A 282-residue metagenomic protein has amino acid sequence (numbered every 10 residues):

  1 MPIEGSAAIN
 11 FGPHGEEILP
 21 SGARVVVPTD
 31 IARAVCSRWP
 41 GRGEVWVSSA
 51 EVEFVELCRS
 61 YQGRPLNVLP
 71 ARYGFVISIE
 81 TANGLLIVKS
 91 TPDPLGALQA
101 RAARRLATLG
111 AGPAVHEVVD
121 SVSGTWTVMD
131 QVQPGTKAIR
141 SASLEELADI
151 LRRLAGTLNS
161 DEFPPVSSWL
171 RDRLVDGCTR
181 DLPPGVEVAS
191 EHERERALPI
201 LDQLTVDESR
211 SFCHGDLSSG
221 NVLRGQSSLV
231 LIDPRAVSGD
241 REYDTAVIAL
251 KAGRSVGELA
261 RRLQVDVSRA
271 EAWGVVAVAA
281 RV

Functional and structural regions predicted by a protein language model:
P2-A7: Glycine- and acidic-residue-biased ligand/ion/polar-headgroup-sensing regions
N10, E16-E17: Short linear proline/tyrosine/threonine-rich motifs used for host-factor recruitment and membrane trafficking/assembly
P20-G63: Juxta-kinase regulatory segment immediately upstream of eukaryotic protein kinase catalytic domains
A50-F54, G156-H214, G225, R261: An alpha-helical support segment within catalytic cores of ATP-dependent transferases
P70, G74-E80, I87-V88, V115 (+1 more regions): Active-site acidic catalytic loop and adjacent metal/ATP-binding pocket of ATP-dependent phosphoryl transfer enzymes
L85-T127, T136-L154: A conserved alpha-helical element in kinase catalytic cores
S121, T125-R140, S160, V175-L182 (+1 more regions): A glycine-centered beta->alpha junction motif in the catalytic cores of kinase/phosphotransferase enzymes
R224-R269: Active-site Asp-x-Gly
